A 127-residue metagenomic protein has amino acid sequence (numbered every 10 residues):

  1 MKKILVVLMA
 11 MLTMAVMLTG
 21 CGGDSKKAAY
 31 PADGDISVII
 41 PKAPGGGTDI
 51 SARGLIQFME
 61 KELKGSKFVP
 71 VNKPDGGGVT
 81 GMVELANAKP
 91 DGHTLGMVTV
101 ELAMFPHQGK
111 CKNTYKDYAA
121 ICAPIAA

Functional and structural regions predicted by a protein language model:
M1-G34: Short, low-complexity disordered leader/linker segments with a strong preference for bacterial N-terminal type II
T19, T99, P124: Conserved residues at the C-terminal ends of beta-strands
S25-Y118: N-terminal (or domain-start) structured segment
I121-A127: Short Pro/Gly-enriched coil loops immediately N-terminal to beta-strands
